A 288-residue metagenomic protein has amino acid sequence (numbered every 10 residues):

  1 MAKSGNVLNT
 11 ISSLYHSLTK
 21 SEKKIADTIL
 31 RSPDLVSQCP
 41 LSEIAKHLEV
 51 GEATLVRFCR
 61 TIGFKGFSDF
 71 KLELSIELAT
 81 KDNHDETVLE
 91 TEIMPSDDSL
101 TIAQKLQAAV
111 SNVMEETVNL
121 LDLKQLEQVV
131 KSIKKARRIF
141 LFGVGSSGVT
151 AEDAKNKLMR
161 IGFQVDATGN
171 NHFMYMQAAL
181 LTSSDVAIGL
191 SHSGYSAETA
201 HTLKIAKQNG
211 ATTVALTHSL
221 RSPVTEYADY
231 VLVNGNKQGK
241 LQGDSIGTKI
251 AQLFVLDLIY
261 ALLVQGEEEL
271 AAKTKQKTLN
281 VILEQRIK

Functional and structural regions predicted by a protein language model:
K3-L8, K24, D34-Q38, S42-E49 (+1 more regions): HTH-adjacent hinge/linker in prokaryotic transcriptional regulators
I11-L18: Short amphipathic alpha-helical boundary/capping segments
L18-K24: Short helix-coil-helix linker/hinge
K124-A136: Glycine-rich phosphate/diphosphate-binding loops that line cofactor/substrate pockets in enzymes
K134-I250, F254, Y260-E267: Glycine-rich phosphate-binding loops that contact phosphosugars or nucleotide phosphates
E269-K288: A short, charged, Gly/Pro-tolerant segment at domain boundaries
